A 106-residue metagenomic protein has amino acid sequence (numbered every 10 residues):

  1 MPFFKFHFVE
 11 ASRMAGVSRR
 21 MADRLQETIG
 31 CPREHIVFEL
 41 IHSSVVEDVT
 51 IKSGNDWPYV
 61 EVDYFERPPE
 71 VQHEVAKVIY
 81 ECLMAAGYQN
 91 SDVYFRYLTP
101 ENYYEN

Functional and structural regions predicted by a protein language model:
M1-N106: Interaction-mediating elements
